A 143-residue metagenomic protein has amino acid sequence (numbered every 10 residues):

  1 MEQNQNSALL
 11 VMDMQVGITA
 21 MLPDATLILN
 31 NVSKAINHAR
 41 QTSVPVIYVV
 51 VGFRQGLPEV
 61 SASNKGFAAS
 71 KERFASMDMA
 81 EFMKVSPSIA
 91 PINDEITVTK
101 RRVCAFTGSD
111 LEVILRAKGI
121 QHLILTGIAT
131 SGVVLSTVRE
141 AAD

Functional and structural regions predicted by a protein language model:
M1-I92, I96: Active-site acidic carboxylates
L22-A25, G108-S109, L135: Conserved strand-to-helix beginnings and helix N-cap segments that scaffold or border functional pockets
D24, A129-T130: Structured beta->alpha junctions
M79-I128: Internal catalytic-core helix/loop-beta-alpha segment that presents or stabilizes conserved functional determinants
T130-T137: Short glycine/serine/threonine-rich phosphate/pyrophosphate-binding segments that cradle anionic phosphate groups
A141: Short conserved active-site loop signatures built around small residues
